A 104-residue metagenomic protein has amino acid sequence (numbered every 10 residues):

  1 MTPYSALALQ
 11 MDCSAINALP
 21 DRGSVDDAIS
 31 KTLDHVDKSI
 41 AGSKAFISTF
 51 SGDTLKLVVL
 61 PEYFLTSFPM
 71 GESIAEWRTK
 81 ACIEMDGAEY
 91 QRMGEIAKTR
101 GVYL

Functional and structural regions predicted by a protein language model:
M1-L104: Hydrophobic structural segments
